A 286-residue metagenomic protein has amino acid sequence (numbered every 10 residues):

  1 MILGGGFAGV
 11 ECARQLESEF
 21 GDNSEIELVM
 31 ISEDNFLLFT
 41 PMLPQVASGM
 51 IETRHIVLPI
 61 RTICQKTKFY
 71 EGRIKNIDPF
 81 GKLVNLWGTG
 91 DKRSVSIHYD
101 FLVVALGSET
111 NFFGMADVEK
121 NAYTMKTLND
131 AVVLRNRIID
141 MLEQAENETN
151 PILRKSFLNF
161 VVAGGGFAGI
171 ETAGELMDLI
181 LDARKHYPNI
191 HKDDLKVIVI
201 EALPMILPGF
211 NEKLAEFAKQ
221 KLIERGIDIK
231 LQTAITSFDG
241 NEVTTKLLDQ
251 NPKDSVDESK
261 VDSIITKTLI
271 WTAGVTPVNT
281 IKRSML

Functional and structural regions predicted by a protein language model:
M1-E71, N76, F160-V161, F167-F210: Beta1-alpha1 glycine-rich phosphate/pyrophosphate-binding loop at the start of Rossmann-like nucleotide-binding domains
G5, G88, L106-G107, L247 (+1 more regions): Glycine-rich, N-terminal phosphate-binding loop of Rossmann-like dinucleotide-binding domains
A8, G107-T110, A173, V275-P277: Short glycine-rich anion-binding loops that position phosphate/pyrophosphate groups of nucleotides and phosphorylated
E27, F69-L83, M177-L286: A Rossmann-like FAD-binding core segment of flavoenzymes
L37-T40, N111-G114, N279-T280: Short acidic/His/Gly/Ser-rich catalytic and metal-binding motifs that mark active-site loops of diverse hydrolases
L43-G49, E119-Y123, K213-L214, L286: Short glycine-enriched, charge-decorated loop/helix-capping segments at active-site entrances that position
T67-N159, L179, K253-S259, I270: FAD-binding core/adjacent interface of flavoenzyme oxidoreductases
